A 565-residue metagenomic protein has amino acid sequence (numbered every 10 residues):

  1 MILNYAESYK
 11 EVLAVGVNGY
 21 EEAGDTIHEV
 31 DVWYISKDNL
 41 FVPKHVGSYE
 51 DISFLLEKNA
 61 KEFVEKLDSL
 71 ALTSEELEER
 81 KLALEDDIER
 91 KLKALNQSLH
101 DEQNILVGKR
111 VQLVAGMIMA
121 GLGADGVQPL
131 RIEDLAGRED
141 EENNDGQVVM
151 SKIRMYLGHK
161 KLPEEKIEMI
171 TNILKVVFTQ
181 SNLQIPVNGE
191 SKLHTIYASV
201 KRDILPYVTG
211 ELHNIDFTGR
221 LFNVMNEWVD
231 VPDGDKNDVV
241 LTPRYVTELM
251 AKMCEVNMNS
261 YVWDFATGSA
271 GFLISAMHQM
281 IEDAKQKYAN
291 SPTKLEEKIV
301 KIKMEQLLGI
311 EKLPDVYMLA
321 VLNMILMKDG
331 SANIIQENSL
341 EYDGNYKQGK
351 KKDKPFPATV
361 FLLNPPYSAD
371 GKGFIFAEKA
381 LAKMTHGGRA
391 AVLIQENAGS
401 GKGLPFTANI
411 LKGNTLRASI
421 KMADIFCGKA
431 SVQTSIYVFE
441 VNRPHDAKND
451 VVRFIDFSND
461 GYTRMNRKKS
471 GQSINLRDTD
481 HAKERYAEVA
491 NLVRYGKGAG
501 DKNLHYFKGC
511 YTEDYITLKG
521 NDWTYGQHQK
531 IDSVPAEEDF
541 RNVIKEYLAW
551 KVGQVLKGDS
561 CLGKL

Functional and structural regions predicted by a protein language model:
I2-V42: Nucleic-acid nuclease catalytic cores
N4, V42-K44, Y49-A60, Q348-L565: A conserved structural/catalytic subdomain of Rossmann-like adenosyl-cofactor enzymes
A6, V208, L212, C254 (+1 more regions): A generic alpha-to-beta junction signature in SAM-dependent methyltransferases
E57-G126: Non-catalytic accessory regions of SAM-dependent methyltransferases
S98, G219-R244, A251-K252: Class I SAM-dependent transferase core
G108-G116, I215, G219, R244 (+4 more regions): Non-catalytic, well-ordered alpha-helical scaffold segments
M119, G123-D230: Long recognition/docking surfaces used for binding and targeting
N237-L363, D370, F374-I375, G387 (+1 more regions): Conserved S-adenosyl-L-methionine
